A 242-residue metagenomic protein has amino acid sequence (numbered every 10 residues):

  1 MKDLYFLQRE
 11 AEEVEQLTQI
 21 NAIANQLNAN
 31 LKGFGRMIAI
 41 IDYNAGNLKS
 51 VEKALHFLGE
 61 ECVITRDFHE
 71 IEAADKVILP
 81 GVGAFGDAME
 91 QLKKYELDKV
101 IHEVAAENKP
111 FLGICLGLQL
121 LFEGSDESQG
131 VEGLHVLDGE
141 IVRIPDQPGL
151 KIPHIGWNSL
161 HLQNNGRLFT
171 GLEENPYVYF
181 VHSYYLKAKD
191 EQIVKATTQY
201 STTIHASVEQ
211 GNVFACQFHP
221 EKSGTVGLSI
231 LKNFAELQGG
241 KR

Functional and structural regions predicted by a protein language model:
I38-L58, E221: N-terminal beta1-alpha1 ligand-phosphate binding loop
A74: An anion/phosphate-binding loop that grips the pyrophosphate of nucleotide cofactors and donors
G83-I155: Cysteine-nucleophile active-site neighborhood
G124-Y200: Pocket-forming structural segment of enzyme catalytic cores
T202-E209: Short, surface-exposed beta-strand/loop micro-motifs that present aromatic residues
C216-R242: Acyltransferase
